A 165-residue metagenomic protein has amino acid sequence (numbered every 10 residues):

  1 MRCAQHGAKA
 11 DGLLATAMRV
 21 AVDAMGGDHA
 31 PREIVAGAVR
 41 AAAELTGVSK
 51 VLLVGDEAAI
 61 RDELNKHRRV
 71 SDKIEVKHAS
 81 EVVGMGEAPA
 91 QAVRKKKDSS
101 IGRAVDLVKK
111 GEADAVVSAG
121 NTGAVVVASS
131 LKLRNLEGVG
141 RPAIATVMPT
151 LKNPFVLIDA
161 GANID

Functional and structural regions predicted by a protein language model:
M1-L131: Contiguous, glycine/small-aliphatic-enriched amphipathic segments in soluble metabolic enzymes
M18, V83-M85, P154-I164: A short small-residue
K96, V108, L136-G140, I164-D165: Short, well-structured alpha-helical patches and their helix-loop capping segments that border functional surfaces
V127-G161: Short, acidic/small-residue loops that bind anionic groups at enzyme active sites
